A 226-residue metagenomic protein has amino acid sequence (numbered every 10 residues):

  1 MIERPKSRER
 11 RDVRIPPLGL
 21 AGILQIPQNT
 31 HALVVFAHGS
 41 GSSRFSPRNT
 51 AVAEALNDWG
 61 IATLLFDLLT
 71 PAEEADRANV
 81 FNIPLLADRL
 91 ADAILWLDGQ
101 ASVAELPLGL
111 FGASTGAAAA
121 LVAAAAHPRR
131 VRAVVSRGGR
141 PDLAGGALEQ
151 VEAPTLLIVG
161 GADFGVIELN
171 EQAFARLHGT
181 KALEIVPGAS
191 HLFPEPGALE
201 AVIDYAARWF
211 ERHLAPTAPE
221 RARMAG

Functional and structural regions predicted by a protein language model:
R4, R11-L106, L192-G197, A201-V202: Serine-hydrolase catalytic machinery in alpha/beta-hydrolase-like enzymes
G109-G112, R137: Short beta-strand immediately N-terminal to the catalytic nucleophile in serine-hydrolase-like folds
G112-A120: Gly/Ala-rich beta-loop-alpha elbow adjacent to hydrolase catalytic centers
R129-P141: A conserved short beta-strand
V151, L157-V159: Short beta-strand/loop motif that positions the catalytic acidic residue of the alpha/beta-hydrolase fold
F164-L169: Conserved alpha/beta-hydrolase "acid-adjacent" motif
L177-L192: Catalytic histidine neighborhood in serine/cysteine hydrolases with alpha/beta-hydrolase-type architecture
A189-L192, G197-G226: Catalytic active-site module of serine/aspartate enzymes centered on a nucleophile-bearing elbow/loop
